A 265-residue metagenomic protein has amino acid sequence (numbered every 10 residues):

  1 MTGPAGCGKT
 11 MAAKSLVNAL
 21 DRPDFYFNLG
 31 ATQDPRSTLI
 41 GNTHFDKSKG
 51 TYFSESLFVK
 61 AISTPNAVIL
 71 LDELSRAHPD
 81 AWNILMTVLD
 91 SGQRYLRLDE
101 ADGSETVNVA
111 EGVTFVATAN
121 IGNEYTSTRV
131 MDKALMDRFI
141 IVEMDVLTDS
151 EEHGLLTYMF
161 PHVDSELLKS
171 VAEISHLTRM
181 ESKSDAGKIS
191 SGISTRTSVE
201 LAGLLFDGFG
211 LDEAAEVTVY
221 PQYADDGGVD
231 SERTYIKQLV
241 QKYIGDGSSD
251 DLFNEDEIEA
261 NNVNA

Functional and structural regions predicted by a protein language model:
M1-K169, N264: AAA+ P-loop NTPase catalytic core and its hallmark functional loops
T114, T148-A265: Alpha-helical lid/collar subdomain of P-loop NTPases
